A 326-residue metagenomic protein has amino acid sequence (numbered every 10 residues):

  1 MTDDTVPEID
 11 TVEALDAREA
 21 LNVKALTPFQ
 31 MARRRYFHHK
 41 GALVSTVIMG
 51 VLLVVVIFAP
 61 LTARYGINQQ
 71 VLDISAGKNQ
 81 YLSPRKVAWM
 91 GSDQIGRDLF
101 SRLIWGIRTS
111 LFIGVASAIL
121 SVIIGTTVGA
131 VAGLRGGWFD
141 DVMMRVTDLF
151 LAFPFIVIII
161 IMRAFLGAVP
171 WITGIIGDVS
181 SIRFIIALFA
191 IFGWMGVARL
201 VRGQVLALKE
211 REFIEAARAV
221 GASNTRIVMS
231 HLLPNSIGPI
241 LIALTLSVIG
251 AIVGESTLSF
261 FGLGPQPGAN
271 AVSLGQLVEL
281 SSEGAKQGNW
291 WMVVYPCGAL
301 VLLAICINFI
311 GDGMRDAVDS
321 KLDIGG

Functional and structural regions predicted by a protein language model:
M1-T126, A130-V131, W138, A152 (+6 more regions): Gly/Trp-centered helix-boundary motif
W89, D93, L99, L120-G125 (+4 more regions): Generic hydrophobic transmembrane alpha-helix motif, especially the helices
R108-I124, L206, T225-L258, I307: Transmembrane alpha-helices
V157-I161, F165, I186, G196-L200 (+1 more regions): Non-cytoplasmic
G203-F213, G313-K321: Transmembrane helix boundary and interhelical loop/hinge segments in multi-pass membrane proteins
